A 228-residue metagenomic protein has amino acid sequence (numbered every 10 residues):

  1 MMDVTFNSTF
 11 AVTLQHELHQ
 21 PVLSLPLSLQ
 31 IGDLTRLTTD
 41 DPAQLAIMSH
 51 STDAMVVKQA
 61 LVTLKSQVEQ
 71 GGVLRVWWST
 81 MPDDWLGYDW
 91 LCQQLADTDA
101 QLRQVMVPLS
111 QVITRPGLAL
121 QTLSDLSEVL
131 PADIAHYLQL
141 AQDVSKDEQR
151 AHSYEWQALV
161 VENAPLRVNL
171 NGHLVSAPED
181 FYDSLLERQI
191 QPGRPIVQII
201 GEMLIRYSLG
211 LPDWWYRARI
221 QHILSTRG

Functional and structural regions predicted by a protein language model:
M1-Q20, V57, G71, D89 (+5 more regions): Terminal alpha-helical anchor/extension segments at protein ends
M1-V56: A structured, charge-rich N-terminal accessory region that forms the first stable segment of a protein and links
E17-L23, Q94-V105, L224-G228: Structural alpha-beta junctions
H50-D89: Long, hydrophobic/aromatic-enriched structural stretches that serve as scaffold segments
S79-V144: Eukaryotic partner-binding/assembly regions in large regulatory complexes
A119-R194: A conserved mid-domain beta-alpha-beta active-site/ligand-binding segment of alpha/beta enzyme cores
D183, Q191, Y207-G228: Charge-enriched amphipathic alpha-helical scaffolds
P192-L204: Short acidic, hydrophobic short linear motifs in intrinsically disordered regions
